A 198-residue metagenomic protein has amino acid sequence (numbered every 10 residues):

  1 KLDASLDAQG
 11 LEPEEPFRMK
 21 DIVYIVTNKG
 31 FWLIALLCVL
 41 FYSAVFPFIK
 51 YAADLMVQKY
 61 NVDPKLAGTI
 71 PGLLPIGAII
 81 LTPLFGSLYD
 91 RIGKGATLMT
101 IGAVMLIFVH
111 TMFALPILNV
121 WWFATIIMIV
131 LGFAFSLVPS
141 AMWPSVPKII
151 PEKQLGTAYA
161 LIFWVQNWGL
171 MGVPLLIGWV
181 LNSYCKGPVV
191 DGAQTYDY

Functional and structural regions predicted by a protein language model:
L2-L33: Juxtamembrane intracellular "pre-TM" segments in multi-pass secondary transporters
N28-I79, P139, W143, V173-P174: Extracytoplasmic gate region of multi-pass secondary transporters
A53, F85, V173-L181: Small-residue (Gly/Pro/Ala) motifs that create kinks and tight helix-helix packing interfaces
P64-K65, E152-I162: Loop-to-transmembrane helix entry/capping segments in MFS-fold secondary transporters and related SLC/MFSD carriers
G77-L81, V165, G169: MFS transmembrane alpha-helix packing/gate-lining sites
L81-K94, L181: Helix-to-loop junctions at the C-terminal end of transmembrane segments in multipass secondary transporters
G95-S145: C-terminal transmembrane helical hairpin of 12-TM major facilitator-type secondary transporters
W179-Y198: A membrane-interface helix-boundary motif in multi-pass transporters
